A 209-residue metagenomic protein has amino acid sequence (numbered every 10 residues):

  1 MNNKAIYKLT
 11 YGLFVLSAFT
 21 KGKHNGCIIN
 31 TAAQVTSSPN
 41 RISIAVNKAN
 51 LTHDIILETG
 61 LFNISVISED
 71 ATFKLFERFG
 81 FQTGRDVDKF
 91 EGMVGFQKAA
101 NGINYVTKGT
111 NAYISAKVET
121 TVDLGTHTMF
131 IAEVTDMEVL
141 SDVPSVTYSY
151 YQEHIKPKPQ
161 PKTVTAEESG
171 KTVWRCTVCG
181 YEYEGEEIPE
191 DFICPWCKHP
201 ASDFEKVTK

Functional and structural regions predicted by a protein language model:
M1-V178: Basic, polyanion-binding surface patches
T31, K198-A201: Extracellular/secretory pathway and lumenal proteins
S169-K171, E205-K209: Intrinsically disordered, low-complexity segments
C176-C179, C194-C197: Short cysteine-rich clusters marking metal-coordination/redox-active sites
E182-E186, A201-K206: Short, non-ligating residues that shape and space the ligands of small metal-coordination modules and catalytic
G185-I193: Short linker/helix segments within small regulatory modules
